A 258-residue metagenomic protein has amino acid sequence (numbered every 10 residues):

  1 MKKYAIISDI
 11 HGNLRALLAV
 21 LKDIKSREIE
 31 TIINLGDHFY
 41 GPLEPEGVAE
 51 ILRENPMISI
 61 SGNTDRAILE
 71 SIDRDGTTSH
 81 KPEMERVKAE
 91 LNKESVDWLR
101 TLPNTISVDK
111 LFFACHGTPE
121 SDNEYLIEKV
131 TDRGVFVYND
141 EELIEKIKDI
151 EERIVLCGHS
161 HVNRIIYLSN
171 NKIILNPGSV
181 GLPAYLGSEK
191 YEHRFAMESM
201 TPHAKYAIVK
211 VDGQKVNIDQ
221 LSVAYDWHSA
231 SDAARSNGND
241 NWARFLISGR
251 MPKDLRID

Functional and structural regions predicted by a protein language model:
K2-W98: Core catalytic region of metal-dependent phosphoesterases/phosphodiesterases, especially metallo-beta-lactamase-like
K3-H11, L111-T118, I174-P177: Active-site-proximal beta-strand elements of phosphoester/diester hydrolases
H11-R15, Y40-L43, T64-L69, S107 (+3 more regions): Active-site environment of divalent metal-dependent phosphoester hydrolases
L18-A19, P45-G47, D73, L126-I127 (+2 more regions): Short amphipathic alpha-helical segments
R27-E28, L91-I166: His/acidic metal-ligating clusters that form di-metal
T31, I58, I154, K172-I174: Structural motif
N34, C157, N176: Redox-cofactor binding/interface segments in oxidoreductases and associated redox assembly factors
I166-D258: Acidic, His/Gly-rich catalytic cores of divalent-metal-dependent hydrolytic chemistry
